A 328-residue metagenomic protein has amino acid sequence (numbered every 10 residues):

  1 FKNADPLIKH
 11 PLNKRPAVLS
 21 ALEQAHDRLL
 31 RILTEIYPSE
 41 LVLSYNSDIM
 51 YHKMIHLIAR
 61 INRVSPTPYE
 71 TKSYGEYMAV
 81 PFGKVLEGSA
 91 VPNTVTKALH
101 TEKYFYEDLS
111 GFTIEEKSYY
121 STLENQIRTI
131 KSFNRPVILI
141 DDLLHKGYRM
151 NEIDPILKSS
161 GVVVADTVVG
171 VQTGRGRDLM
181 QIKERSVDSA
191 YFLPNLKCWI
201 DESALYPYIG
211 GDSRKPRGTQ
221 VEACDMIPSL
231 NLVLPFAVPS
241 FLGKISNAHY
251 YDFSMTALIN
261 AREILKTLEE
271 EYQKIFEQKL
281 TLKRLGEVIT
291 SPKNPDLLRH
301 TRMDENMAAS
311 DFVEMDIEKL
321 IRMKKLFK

Functional and structural regions predicted by a protein language model:
F1-K328: PRPP-associated nucleotide enzymes
